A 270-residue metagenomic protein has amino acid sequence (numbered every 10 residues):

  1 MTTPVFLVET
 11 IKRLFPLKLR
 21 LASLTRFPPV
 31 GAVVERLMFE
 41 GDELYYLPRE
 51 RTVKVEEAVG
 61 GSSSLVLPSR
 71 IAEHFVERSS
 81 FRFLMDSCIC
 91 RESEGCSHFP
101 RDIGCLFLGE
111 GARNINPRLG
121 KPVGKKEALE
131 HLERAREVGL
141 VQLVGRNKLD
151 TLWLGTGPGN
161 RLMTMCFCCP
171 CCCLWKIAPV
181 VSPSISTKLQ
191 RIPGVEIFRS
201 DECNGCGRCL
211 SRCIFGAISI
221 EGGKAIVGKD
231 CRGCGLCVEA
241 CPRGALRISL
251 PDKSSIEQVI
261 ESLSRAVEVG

Functional and structural regions predicted by a protein language model:
M1-G120: General detector of N-terminal leader/presequence modules that precede the first folded domain
D86-P100, L162-K176, D201-F215, R232-R243: Local cysteine-cluster metal-coordination motifs and their immediate loop/turn environment, predominantly Fe-S cluster
S93-G111, E137-V141, R146, I177 (+1 more regions): A short mid-domain helix/strand-loop element embedded in enzyme catalytic domains that forms or borders the active-site
R118-T151, T156-G157, M163-C169: Compact structured core domains
K148-N160, T164-M165, P183-G233, R247-E257 (+1 more regions): Ferredoxin-like iron-sulfur electron-transfer modules
C241, E268-V269: Basic, Lys/Arg-rich alpha-helical nucleic-acid-recognition elements, primarily the DNA-binding modules of transcription
